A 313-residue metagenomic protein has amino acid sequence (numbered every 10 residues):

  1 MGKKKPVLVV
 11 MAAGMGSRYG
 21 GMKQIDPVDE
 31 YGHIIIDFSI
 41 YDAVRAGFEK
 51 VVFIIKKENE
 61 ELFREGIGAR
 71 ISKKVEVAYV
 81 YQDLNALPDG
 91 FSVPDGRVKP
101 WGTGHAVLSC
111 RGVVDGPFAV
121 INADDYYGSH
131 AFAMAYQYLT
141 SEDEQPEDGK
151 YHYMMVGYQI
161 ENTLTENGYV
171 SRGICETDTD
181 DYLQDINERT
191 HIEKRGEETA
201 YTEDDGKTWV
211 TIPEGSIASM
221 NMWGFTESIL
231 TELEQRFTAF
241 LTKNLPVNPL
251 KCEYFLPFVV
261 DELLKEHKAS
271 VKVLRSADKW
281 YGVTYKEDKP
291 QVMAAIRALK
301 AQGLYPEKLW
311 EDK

Functional and structural regions predicted by a protein language model:
M1-G16, E30-V120, Y127-M134, S141-D148: Conserved N-terminal catalytic core of the sugar/cofactor nucleotidyltransferase
I55, G224-F225, T284: A conserved hydrophobic position in a structured secondary element of the catalytic/binding core that shapes
L62-F63, H130, E232, V259 (+1 more regions): Phosphate- and divalent-cation-binding pockets in alpha/beta enzyme and binding domains that engage nucleotide-derived
D89-P100, G168-G173, E287-Q291: Short, surface-exposed amphipathic charged segments that create phosphate/polyanion-binding patches used for binding
S129-M222, E227: Conserved core of the sugar-phosphate nucleotidyltransferase
I217, K272-D278: Catalytic beta-strand/loop signature of glycosyltransferases that borders the donor
E234-A269: A C-terminal functional module that forms or caps the active site or interfaces directly with catalytic machinery
D288-K313: Generic C-terminus detector
